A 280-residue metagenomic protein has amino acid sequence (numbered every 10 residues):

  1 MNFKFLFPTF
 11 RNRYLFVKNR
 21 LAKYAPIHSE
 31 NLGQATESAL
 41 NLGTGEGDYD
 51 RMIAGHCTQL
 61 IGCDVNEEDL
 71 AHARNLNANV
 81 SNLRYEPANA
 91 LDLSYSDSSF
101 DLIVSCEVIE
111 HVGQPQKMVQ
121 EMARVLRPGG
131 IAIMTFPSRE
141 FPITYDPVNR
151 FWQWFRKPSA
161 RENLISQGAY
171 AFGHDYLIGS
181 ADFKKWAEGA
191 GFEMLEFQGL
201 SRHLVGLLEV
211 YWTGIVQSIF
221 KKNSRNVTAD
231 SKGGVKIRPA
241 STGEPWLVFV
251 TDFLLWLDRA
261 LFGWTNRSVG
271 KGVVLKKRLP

Functional and structural regions predicted by a protein language model:
M1-S96, L102-C106, V119, Y176-L177 (+3 more regions): Conserved N-terminal segment of class I S-adenosyl-L-methionine
N2-N12, G113-E121, I131-V274: S-adenosyl-L-methionine-dependent methyltransferase catalytic module, highlighting the catalytic core
C57, N66, N75, S99-D101 (+3 more regions): Surface-exposed beta-strand edges and their flanking turn/coil or helix-capping segments
E107-H111: Short catalytic micro-motifs in class I SAM-dependent methyltransferases
R124-R127: Short, cationic motifs built from Arg/Lys/His that form the positively charged side of catalytic pockets
